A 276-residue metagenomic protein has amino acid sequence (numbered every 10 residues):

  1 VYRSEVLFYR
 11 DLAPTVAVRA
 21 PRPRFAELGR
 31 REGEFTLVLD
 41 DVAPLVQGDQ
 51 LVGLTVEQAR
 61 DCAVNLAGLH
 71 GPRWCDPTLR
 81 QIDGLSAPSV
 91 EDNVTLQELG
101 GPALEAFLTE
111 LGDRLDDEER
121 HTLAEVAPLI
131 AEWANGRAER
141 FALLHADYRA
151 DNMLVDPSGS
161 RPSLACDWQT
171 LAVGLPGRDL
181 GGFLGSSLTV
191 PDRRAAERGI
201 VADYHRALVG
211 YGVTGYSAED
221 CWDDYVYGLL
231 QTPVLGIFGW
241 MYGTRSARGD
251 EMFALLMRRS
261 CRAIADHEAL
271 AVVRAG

Functional and structural regions predicted by a protein language model:
V1-L96, P176-G177, A218: Conserved ATP-binding subdomain of kinase catalytic cores across diverse folds
L7, T170, P176-V213, G228-R248: Active-site activation/catalytic loop segments of kinase-like enzymes and analogous catalytic loops in related
T36-G53, G71-C75, F183-S186, Q231-D250: A glycine-centered beta->alpha junction motif in the catalytic cores of kinase/phosphotransferase enzymes
N65-P72, P102, L129, Y227 (+1 more regions): Alpha-helical scaffold segments in carbohydrate-active enzymes
G71, Q81-W133: Active-site catalytic-loop/activation-segment of kinase and kinase-like phosphoryl-transfer enzymes
D117, G212-Y225: Short, surface-exposed acidic
P128-R178: Active-site acidic catalytic loop and adjacent metal/ATP-binding pocket of ATP-dependent phosphoryl transfer enzymes
Q231-G276: ATP/Mg2+ or Mg2+-diphosphate-binding catalytic cores that bind nucleotide phosphates or diphosphates via glycine-rich
